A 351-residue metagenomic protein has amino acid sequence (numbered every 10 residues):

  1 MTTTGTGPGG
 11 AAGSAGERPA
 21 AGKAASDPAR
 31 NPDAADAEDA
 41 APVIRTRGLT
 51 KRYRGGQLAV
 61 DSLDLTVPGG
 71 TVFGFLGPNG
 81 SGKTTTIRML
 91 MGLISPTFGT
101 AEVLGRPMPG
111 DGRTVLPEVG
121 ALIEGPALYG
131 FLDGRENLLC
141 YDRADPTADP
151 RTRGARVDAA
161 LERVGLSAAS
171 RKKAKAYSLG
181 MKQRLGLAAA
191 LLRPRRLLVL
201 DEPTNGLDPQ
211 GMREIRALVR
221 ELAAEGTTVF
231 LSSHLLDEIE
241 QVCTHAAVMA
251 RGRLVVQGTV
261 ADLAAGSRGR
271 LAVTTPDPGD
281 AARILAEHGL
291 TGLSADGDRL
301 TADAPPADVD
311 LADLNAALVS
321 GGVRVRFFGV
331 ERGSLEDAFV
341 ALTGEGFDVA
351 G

Functional and structural regions predicted by a protein language model:
T2-A21, P306-G351: C-terminal coupling/interaction segments
N31-D39: Asp/Glu-rich intrinsically disordered low-complexity tracts
A40-T46, K51-A250, V256: ABC transporter nucleotide-binding domains
R47, L104, T274, S294-D296 (+1 more regions): Solvent-exposed beta-strand sheet faces enriched in polar/charged residues
I215-P305: ABC transporter nucleotide-binding domain
